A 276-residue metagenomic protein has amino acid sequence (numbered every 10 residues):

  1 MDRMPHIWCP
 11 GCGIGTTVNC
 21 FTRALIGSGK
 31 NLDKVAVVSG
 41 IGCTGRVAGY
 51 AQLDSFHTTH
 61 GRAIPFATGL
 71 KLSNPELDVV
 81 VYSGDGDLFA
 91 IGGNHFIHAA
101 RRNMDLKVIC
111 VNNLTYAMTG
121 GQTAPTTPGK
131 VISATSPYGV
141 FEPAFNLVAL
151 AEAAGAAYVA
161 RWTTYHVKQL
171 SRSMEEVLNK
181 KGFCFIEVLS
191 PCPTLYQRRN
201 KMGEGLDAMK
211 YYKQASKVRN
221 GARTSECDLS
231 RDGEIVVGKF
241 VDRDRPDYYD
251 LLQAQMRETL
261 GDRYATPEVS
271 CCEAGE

Functional and structural regions predicted by a protein language model:
M1-T59: Active-site diphosphate/adenylate-binding microenvironment
R3, P191-E276: Flexible, low-complexity linker and terminal segments
M4, N31-V35, S73-V79, R101-K107 (+4 more regions): Short coil/turn connectors at secondary-structure junctions
W8-P10, V81-S83, Y158-T163, F185: Short catalytic-loop micro-motif centered on adjacent basic/acidic residues
S39-A117: Thiamine diphosphate
I41-C43, N113-T115, H166, L189-L195 (+1 more regions): Glycine-rich beta-alpha junction loops
D54-S55, A99, A124-P128, V177 (+1 more regions): Short, hinge-like loop/turn segments at secondary-structure boundaries
E76, A124-E176: Conserved thiamine diphosphate
